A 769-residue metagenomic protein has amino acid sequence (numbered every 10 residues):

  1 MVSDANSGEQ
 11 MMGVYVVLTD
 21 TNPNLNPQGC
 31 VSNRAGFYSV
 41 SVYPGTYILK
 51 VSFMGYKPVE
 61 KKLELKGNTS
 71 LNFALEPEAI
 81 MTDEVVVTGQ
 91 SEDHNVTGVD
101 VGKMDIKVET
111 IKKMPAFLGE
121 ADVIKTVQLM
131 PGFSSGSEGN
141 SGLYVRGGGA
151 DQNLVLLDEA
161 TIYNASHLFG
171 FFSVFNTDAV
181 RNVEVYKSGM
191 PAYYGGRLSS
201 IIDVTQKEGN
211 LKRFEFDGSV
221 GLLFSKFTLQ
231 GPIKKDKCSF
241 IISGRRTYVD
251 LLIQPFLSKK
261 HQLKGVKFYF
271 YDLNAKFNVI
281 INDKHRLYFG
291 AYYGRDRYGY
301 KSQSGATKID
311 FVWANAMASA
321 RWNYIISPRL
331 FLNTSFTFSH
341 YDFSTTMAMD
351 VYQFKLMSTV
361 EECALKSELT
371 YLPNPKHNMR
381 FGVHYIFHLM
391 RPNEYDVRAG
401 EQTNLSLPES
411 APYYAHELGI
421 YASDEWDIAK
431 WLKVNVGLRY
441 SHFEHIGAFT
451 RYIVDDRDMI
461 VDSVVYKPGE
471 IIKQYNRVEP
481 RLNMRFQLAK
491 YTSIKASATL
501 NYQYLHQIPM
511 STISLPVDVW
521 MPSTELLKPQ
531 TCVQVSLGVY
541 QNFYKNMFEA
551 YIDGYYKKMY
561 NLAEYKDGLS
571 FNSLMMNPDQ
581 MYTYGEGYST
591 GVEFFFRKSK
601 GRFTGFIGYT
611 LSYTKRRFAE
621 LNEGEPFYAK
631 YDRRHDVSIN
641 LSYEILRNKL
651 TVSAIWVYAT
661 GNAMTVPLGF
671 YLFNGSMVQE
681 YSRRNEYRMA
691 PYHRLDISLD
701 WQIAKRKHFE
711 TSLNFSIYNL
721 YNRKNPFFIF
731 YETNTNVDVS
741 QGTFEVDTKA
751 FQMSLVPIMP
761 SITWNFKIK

Functional and structural regions predicted by a protein language model:
M1-E84, Q90, W431: Periplasm-facing N-terminal accessory domains of Gram-negative outer-membrane beta-barrel systems
V31-N33, K57, T69, V86-M190 (+2 more regions): Periplasmic N-terminal accessory/gating domains of Gram-negative outer-membrane beta-barrel systems
G221-R246, K260-R297, D310-L332, F338 (+3 more regions): Transmembrane beta-barrel wall of Gram-negative outer-membrane proteins
R297, D342-F343, L389-Q402, S406 (+6 more regions): Surface-exposed extracellular loop regions of Gram-negative outer-membrane beta-barrel proteins, predominantly
E362-E368, P408-E409, E417-G419, P522-K528 (+4 more regions): Outer membrane beta-barrel strand-and-loop segments of large Gram-negative receptors, especially TonB-dependent
G382-A489, Y504, Y613, L621: Signature of Gram-negative outer-membrane beta-barrel scaffolds
Y555-K558, P578-L668: Gram-negative outer-membrane beta-barrel transporters
K649, V657-G675, Y692-R694, W701-K769: C-terminal beta-signal and adjacent terminal beta-strands/loops of Gram-negative outer-membrane beta-barrel proteins
